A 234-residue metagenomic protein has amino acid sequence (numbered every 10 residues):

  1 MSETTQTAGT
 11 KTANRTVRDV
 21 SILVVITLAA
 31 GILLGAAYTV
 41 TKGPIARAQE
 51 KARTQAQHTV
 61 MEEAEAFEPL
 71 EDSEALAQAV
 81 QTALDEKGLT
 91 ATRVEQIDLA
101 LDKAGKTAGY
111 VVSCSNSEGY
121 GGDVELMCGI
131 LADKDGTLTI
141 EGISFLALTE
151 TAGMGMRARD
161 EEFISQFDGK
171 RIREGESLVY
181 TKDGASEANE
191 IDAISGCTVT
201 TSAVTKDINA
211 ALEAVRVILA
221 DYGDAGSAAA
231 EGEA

Functional and structural regions predicted by a protein language model:
S2-A234: Flexible, solvent-exposed loop/hinge segments and secondary-structure transition points
